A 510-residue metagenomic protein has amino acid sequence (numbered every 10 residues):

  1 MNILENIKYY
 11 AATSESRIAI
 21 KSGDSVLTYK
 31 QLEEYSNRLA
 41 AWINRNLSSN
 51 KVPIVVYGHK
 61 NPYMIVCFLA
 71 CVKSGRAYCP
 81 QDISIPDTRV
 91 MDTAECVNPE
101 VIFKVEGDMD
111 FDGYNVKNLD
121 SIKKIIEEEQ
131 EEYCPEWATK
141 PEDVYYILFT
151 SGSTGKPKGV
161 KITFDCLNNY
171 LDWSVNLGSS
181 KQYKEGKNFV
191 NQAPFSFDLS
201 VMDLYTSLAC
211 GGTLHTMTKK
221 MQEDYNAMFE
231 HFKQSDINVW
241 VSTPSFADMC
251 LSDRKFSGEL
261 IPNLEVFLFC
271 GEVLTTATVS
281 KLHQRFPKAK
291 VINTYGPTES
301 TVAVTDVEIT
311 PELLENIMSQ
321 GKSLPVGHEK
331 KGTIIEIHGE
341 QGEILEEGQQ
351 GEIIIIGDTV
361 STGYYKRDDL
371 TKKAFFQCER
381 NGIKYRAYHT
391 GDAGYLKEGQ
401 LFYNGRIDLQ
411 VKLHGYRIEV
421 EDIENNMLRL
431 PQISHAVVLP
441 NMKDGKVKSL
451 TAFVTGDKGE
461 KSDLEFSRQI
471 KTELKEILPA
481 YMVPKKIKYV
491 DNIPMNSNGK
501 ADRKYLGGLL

Functional and structural regions predicted by a protein language model:
M1-I147, I162, N169, T276-V279 (+3 more regions): AMP-binding/adenylate-forming domain of the ANL superfamily
I7-Y10, L32, S36, I43 (+12 more regions): Adenylate-forming
Y9-Y10, C96, K281, R285 (+2 more regions): Amphipathic alpha-helical regulatory segments at dimerization interfaces that relay allosteric signals between sensory
S14-E15, L47, V97, S235 (+4 more regions): A structural signal for short coil/turn segments at secondary-structure junctions
K21-G23, L268-C270, H414, T455: Glycine-rich Rossmann NAD(P)(H)-binding loop
V55-Y57, V101-F103, V239-V241, L268 (+1 more regions): Structural motif
Y63-M64, F68, R76-A94, E131-I344 (+3 more regions): Motif- and composition-driven signal specific to adenylation
D87, I102-W137, L167, K290-N293 (+1 more regions): AMP-dependent adenylate-forming
